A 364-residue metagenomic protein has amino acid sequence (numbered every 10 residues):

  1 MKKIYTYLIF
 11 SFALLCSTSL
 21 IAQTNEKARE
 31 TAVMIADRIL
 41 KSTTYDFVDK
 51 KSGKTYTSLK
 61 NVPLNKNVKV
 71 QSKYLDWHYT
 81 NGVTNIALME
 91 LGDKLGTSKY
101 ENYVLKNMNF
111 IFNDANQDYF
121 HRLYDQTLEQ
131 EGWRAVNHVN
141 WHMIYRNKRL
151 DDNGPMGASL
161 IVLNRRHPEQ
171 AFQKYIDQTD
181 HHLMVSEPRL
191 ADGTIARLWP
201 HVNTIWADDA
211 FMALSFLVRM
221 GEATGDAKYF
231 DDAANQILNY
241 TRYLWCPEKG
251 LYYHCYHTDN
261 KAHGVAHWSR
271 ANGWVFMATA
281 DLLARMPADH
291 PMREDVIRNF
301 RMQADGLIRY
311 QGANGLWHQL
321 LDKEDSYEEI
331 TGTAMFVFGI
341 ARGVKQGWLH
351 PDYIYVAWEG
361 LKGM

Functional and structural regions predicted by a protein language model:
M1-T24: Bacterial Sec-dependent N-terminal signal peptides
Q23-V136, Q170-Q173, D177-Q178, M184-S186 (+1 more regions): Low-complexity, Ser/Thr/Pro/Gly-enriched N-terminal "stalk/linker" regions
K27-T44, V70-S72, H201, S215-A227 (+6 more regions): Active-site lining segments of carbohydrate-active enzymes
M34, R38, E90, K106-D114 (+8 more regions): Alpha-helical scaffold segments in carbohydrate-active enzymes
S52-K73, L123-K148, D152-L163, I195-D209 (+2 more regions): Carbohydrate-binding/catalytic loop surfaces
G82-S98, P155-E169, M212-D226, W274-M292 (+1 more regions): Well-ordered alpha-helical scaffold segments within catalytic/enzyme domains
K174-D177, H182-E248, Y253: Aromatic- and glycine-enriched pocket-lining scaffold segments that form the walls of small-molecule binding clefts
W274-D322: Oxyanion-binding "anion nests"
